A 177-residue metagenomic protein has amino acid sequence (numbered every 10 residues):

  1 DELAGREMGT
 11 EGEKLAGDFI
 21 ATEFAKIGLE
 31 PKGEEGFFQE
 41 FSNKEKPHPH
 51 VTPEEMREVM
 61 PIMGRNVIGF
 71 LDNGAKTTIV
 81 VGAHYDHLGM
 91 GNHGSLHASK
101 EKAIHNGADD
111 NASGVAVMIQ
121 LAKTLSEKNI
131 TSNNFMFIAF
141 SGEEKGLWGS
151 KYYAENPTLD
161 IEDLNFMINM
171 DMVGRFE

Functional and structural regions predicted by a protein language model:
E2-R6, F24, E30-P31, P47-P49 (+4 more regions): Solvent-exposed loop/turn segments at secondary-structure junctions within structured extracellular/periplasmic domains
L3-A4, A21-E30, S42, K46 (+2 more regions): Sec-exported extracytoplasmic/periplasmic mature domains
R6-L71: A non-catalytic alpha/beta surface segment that caps or lines the substrate-entry region of metallo-dependent hydrolase
G9, T22, E55-E58, G64 (+4 more regions): Extracellular/luminal Protease-associated
G12-A25, G33, F37, V67 (+5 more regions): Stable alpha-helical elements in mature extracytoplasmic
G33, Q39, N66-F70, T78-G82 (+3 more regions): Structural recognition of the beta-strand scaffold that forms the well-ordered cores of secreted hydrolase catalytic
M63, G89, S99-E177: Acidic/histidine-rich catalytic neighborhood of metal-dependent amide-processing enzymes
D72-K76, P157: Short loop segments at secondary-structure junctions
